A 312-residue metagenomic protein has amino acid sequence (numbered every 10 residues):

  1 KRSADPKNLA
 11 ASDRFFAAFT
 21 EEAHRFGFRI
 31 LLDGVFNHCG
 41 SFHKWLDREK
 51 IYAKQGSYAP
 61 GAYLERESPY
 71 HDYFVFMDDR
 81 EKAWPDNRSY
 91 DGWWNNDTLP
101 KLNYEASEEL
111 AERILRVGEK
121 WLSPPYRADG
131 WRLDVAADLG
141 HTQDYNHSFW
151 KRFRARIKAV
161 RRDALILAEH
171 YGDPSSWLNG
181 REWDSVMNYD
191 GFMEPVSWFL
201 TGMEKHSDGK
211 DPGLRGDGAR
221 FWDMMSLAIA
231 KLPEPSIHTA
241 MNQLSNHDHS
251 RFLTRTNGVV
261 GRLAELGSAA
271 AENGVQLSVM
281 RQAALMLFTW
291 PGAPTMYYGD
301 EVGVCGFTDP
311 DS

Functional and structural regions predicted by a protein language model:
K1-D13, N95-A111, D134-Y145, M203-A219 (+2 more regions): The substrate-binding groove and active-site-proximal loops of carbohydrate-active enzymes, especially glycoside
K1-Y126, F153, A159, S176 (+1 more regions): Substrate-binding/active-site clefts of carbohydrate-active enzymes
L31, R132-D134: Conserved beta-strand positions in the central sheet of alpha/beta enzyme cores
H38, A137-L139, P174: Feature marks short, surface-exposed loop/turn motifs that line or immediately flank catalytic pockets and channel
F42, D47, R66, W150 (+2 more regions): Conserved alpha/beta catalytic core and glycan-binding cleft of carbohydrate-active enzymes
P125-A128, G292-A293: A structural motif
R127-R132, Q243: Short loop/turn motifs at secondary-structure junctions
